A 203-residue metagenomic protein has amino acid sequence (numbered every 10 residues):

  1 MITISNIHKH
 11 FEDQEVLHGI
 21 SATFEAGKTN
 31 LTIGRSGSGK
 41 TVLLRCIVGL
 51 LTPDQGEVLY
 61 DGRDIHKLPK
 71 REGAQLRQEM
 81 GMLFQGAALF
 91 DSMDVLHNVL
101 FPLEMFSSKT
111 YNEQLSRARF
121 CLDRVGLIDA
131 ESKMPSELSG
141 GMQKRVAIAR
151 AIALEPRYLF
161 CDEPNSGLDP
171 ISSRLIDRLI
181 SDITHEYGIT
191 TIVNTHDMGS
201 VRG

Functional and structural regions predicted by a protein language model:
V48: Helix-to-loop junction immediately C-terminal to a conserved catalytic motif
G56-D64: Conserved ABC transporter NBD signature motif
M134-L138, M142: Conserved ABC ATPase signature
A153-R157: A short, proline-enriched helix->beta-strand linker immediately N-terminal to the Walker B motif in ABC-type P-loop
L159-D162: Catalytic Walker B motif of ABC-type/P-loop ATPase nucleotide-binding domains
P170-S172: Helix N-cap at the start of a conserved alpha-helix in ABC-type nucleotide-binding domains
T195-H196: H-loop/switch region of ABC-family ATPase nucleotide-binding domains
